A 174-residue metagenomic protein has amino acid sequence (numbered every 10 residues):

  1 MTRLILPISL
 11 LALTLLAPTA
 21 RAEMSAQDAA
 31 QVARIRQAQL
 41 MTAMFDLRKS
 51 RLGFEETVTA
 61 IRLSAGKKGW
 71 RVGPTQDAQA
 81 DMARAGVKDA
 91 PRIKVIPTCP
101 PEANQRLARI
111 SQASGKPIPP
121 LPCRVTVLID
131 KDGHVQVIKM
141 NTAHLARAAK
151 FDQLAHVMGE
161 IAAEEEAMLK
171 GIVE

Functional and structural regions predicted by a protein language model:
M1-L4: Positively charged n-region of N-terminal signal peptides that target proteins for export
P7-L16: Bacterial N-terminal signal peptides
P18-A22: Sec/Tat signal peptide C-region and signal peptidase I cleavage site
E23-G73, D81: Terminal, regulation- and interaction-focused segments at domain boundaries
I61, Q76-A78, C99-E102, K131 (+1 more regions): A mature extracytoplasmic/lumenal domain signature
G66-P74, A78-L121: Compact, glycine-rich, soluble single-domain proteins
R124-F151: Beta-strand/loop substructures that line and gate deep hydrophobic ligand-binding cavities in soluble
A143-E174: C-terminal partner/receptor-binding element of secreted or periplasmic proteins
